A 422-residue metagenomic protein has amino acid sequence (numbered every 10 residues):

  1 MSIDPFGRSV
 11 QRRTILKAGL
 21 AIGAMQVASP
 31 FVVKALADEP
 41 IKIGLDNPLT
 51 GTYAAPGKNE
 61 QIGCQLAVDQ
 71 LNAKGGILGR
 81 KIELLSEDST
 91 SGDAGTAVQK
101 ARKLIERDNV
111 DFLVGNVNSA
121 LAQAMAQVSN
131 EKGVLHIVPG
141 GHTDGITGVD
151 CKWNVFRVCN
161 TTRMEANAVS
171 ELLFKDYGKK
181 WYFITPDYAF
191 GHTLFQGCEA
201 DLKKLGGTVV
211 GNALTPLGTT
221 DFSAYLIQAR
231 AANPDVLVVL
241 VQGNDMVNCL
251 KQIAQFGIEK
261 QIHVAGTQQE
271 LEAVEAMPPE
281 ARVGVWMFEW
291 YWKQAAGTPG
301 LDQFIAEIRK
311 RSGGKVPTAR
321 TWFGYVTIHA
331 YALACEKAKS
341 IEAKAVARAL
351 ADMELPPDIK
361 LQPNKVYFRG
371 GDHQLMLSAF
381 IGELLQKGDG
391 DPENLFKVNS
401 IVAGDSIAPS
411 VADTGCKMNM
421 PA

Functional and structural regions predicted by a protein language model:
S2-I22, A28-F31, A35-A422: Extracytosolic ligand-binding ectodomains
